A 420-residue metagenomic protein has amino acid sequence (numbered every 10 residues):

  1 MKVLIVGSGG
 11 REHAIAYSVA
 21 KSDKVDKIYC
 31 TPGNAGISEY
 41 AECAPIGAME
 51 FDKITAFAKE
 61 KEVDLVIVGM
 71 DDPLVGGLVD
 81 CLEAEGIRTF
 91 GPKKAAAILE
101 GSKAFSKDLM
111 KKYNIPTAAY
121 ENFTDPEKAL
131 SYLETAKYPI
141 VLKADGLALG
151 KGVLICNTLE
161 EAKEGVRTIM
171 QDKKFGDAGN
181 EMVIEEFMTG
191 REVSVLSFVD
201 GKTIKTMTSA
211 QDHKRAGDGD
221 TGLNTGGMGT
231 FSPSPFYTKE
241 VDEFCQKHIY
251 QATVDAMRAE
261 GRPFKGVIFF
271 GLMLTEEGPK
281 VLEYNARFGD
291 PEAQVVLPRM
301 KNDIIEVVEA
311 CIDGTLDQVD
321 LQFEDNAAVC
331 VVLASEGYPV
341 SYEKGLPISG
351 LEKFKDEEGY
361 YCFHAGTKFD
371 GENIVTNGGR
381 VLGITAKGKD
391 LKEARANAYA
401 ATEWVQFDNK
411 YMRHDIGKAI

Functional and structural regions predicted by a protein language model:
M1-K94: ATP-binding N-terminal substructure of ATP-dependent carboxylate-amine bond-forming enzymes
L4-I5, E100-E181, Q211, P235 (+1 more regions): Active-site nucleotide/adenylate-binding loops and adjacent lid/helix of ATP-dependent enzymes
K21, G36-S38, F90, K112-N114 (+12 more regions): Solvent-exposed alpha-helices and their adjacent loops that cap or buttress functional pockets in soluble metabolic
S38-A41, T55, I98-A104, G217-D218: Short, charged, surface-exposed secondary-structure boundary motifs
C156-A293: Internal nucleotide-binding/catalytic subdomain
Q246-I268, N285-E357, D370: Active-site "cap" helix and flanking loop/linker of ATP-utilizing ligase/carboxylase catalytic domains
T367-G371, V375-I420: Generic C-terminus detector
